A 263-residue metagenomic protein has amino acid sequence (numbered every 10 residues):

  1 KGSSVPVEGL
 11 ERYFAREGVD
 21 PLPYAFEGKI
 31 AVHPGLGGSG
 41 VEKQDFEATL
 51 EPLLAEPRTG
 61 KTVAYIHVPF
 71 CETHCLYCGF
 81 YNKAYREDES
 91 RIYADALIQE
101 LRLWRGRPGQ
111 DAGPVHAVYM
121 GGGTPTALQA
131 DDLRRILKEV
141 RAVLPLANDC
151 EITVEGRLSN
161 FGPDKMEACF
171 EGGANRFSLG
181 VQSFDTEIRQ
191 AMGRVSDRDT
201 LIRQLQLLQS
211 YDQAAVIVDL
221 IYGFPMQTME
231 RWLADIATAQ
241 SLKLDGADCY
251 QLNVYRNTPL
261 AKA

Functional and structural regions predicted by a protein language model:
K1-T62, D111: Flexible, acidic/Gly-rich N-terminal and inter-domain linker regions that tether and position cofactor-handling modules
S3, G18-D20, I66, G122 (+1 more regions): Compositionally biased, intrinsically disordered/low-complexity regions enriched for serine, proline and threonine
E17, G28-I30, G37, P69 (+3 more regions): Generic alpha-helical secondary structure signal
E47, V68-P69, G180: Short, flexible segments with low predicted structural confidence
R58-D95, T186: Canonical Radical SAM [4Fe-4S] cluster-binding loop centered on the CxxxCxxC motif and its immediate flanking residues
N82-Q110, P114-A263: Conserved non-cysteine loop/helix-boundary elements of the Radical SAM core domain that shape
